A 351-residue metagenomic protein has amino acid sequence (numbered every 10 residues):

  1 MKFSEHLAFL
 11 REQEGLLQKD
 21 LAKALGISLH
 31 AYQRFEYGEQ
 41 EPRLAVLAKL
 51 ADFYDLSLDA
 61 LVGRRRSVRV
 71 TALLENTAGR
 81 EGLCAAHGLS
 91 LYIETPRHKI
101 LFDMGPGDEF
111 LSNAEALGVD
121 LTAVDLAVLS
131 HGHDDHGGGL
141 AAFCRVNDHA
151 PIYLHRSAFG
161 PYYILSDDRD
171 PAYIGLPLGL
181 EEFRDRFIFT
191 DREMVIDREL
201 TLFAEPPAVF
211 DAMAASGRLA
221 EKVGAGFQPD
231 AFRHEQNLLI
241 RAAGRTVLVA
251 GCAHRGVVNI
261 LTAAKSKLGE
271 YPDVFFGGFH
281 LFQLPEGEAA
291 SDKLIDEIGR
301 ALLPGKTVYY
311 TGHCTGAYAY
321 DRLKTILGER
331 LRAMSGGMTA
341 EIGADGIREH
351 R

Functional and structural regions predicted by a protein language model:
E5-A24, K49: Short basic helix-loop element that most often maps to the first helix and adjoining turn of HTH DNA-binding modules
G26-P42, G63-R64: Recognition helix of helix-turn-helix/homeodomain-like DNA-binding domains that insert into the DNA major groove
A45-A60: DNA major-groove recognition helix of helix-turn-helix/homeodomain DNA-binding modules
A60-R65, D170: Short amphipathic recognition helices of helix-turn-helix/homeodomain-type DNA-binding modules
V68-L117, A231, E235-A250: Conserved beta-strand hairpin/beta-sheet module of binuclear metal-dependent hydrolase folds, prominently
E109-G160, S266-F275: Active-site metal-binding motif and surrounding structural segment of the metallo-beta-lactamase
D134-H136, P151, P229-N237, R241-G336: Cap/insert and terminal regions of metallo-dependent hydrolase folds
A158-Q236, R332-E349: Metallo-beta-lactamase
